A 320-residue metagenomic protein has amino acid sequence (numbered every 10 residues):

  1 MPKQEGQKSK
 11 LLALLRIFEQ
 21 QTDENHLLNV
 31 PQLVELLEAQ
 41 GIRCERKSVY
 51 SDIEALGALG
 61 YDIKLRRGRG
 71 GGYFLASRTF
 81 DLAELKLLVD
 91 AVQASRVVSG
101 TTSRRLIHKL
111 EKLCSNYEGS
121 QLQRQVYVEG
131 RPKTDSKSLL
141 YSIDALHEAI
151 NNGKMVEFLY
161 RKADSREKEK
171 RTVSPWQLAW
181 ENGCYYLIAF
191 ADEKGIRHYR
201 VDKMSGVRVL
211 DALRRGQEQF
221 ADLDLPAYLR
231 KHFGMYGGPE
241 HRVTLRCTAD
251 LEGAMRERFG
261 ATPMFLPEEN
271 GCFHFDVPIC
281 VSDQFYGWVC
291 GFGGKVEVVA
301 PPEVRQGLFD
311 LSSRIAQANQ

Functional and structural regions predicted by a protein language model:
M1-D90, R314-Q320: Short, basic/aromatic recognition patches that contact phosphate-bearing ligands
D62-K64, P175-Q177, M264: Short, surface-exposed charged micro-motifs
G72-F74, E157, Y186-I188, H274 (+1 more regions): General beta-strand recognition
T79-R161: Bulky hydrophobic/aromatic content
G130-T244, A249: Core beta-strand-centered patch of the WYL/Sm-like small regulatory domain
L225-Q320: Polybasic (Lys/Arg-rich)
